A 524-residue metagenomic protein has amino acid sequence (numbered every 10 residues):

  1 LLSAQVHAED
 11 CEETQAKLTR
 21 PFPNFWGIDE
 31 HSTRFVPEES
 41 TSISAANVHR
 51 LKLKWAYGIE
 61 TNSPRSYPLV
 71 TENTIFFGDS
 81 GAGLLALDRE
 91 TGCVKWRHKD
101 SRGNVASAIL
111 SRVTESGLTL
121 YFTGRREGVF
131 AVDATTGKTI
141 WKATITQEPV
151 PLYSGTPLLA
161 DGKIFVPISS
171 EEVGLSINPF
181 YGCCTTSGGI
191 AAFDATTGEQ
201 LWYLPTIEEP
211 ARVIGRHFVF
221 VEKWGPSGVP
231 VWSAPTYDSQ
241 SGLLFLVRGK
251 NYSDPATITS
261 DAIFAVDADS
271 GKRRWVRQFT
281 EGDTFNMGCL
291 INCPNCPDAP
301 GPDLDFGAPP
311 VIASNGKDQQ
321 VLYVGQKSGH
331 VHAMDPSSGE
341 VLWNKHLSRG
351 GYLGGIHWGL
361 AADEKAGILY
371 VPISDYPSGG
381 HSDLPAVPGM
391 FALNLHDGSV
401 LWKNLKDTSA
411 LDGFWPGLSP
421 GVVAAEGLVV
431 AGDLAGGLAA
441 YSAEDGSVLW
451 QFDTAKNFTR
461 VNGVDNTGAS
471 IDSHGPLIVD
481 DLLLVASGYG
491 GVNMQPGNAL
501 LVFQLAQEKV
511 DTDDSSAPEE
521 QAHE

Functional and structural regions predicted by a protein language model:
D10-L53: Blade/loop signatures of beta-propeller domains
R20-E30, T61-G83, R102-V129, P149-G182 (+7 more regions): Repeat-blade elements of multi-bladed beta-propeller folds
A46-V48, D79-G92: Beta-propeller domains
K54, C93-W96, I140-K142, L201-W202 (+4 more regions): A structural motif specific to WD40 beta-propellers
D88-T91, D133-T136, D194-T197, A268-S270 (+4 more regions): Short loop/turn segments that connect beta-strands within beta-propeller blades
T144-Q147, Y203-G225, R274-G301, H346-G351 (+2 more regions): Surface-exposed loop and turn segments in beta-propeller and other repeat-based domains that flank or scaffold
T186-G198, T259-G271, V387-H396, N498-Q507: Beta-propeller blade signature
